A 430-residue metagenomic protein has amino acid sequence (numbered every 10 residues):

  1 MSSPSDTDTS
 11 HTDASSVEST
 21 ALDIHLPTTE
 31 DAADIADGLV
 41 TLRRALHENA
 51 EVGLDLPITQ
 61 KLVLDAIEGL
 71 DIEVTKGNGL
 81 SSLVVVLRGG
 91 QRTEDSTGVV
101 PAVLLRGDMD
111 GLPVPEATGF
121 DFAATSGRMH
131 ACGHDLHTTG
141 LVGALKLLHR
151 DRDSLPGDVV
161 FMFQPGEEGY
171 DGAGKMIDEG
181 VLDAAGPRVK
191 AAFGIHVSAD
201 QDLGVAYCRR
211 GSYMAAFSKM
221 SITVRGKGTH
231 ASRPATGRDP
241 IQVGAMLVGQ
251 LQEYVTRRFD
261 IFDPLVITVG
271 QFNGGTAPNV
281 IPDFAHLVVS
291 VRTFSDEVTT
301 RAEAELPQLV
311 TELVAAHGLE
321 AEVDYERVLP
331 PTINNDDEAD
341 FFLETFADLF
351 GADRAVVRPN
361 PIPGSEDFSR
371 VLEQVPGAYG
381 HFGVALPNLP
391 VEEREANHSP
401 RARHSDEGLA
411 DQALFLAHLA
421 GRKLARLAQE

Functional and structural regions predicted by a protein language model:
S2-P4, E18-A21, Q242-E430: Metal-dependent amide/peptide-bond hydrolase catalytic core, centered on the "pita-bread" metallohydrolase fold
P4-D13, E18-H130, D135, T139-L155: Acidic/His- and Gly-rich active-site-bordering loop/insert found across diverse amide/peptide-bond hydrolases
L46, V85, L105, H134 (+8 more regions): Divalent metal-coordination and catalytic microenvironments
D71, R188-K190, P376: Conserved acidic residues
R92-T93, L112-M129, D135-L136, L148 (+3 more regions): Histidine/acidic-residue-rich, glycine-tolerant segments that coordinate divalent metal ions
L104-R106, H196, M220-I222, Y379-A385: Non-cysteine beta-strand/loop elements that form the S-adenosyl-L-methionine
